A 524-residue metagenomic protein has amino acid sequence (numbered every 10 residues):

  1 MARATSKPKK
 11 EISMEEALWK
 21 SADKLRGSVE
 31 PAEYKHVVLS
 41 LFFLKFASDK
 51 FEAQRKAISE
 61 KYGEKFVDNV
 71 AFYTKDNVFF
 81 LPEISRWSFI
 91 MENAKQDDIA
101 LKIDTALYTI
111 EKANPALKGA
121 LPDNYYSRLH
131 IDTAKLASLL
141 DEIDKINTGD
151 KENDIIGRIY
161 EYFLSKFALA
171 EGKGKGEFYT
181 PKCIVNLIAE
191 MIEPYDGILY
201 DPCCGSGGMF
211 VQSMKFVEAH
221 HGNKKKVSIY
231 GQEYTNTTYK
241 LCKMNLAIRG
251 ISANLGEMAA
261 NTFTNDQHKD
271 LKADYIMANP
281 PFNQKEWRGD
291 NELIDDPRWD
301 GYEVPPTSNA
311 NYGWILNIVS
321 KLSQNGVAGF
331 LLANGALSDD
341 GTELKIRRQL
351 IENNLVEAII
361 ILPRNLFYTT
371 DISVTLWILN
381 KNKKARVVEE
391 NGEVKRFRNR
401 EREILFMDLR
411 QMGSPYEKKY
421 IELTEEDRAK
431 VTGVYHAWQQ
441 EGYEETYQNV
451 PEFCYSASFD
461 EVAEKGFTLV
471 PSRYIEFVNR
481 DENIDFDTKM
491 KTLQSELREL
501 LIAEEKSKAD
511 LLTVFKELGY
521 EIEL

Functional and structural regions predicted by a protein language model:
M1-Y195, N254-Q267, I361-R364, N382 (+3 more regions): Non-catalytic, mostly N-terminal accessory regions of nucleic-acid modification and defense proteins
A17, K24, E33-F46, Y239 (+2 more regions): Conserved Class I SAM-dependent methyltransferase catalytic core
S28, W287-N309, N334-T342, P363-T369 (+2 more regions): Short, contiguous acidic/charged loop-to-helix segments that flank catalytic cores in large enzymes
L129, G149, C203, G231-T235 (+6 more regions): Hydrophobic alpha-helical scaffolding
G174-A278, N283-L293, R298-Y302, A333-N334 (+2 more regions): Conserved S-adenosyl-L-methionine
K272-A273, N309-N311, N325-L331, V356-E357 (+6 more regions): Active-site lining segments that contact anionic ligands and/or coordinate catalytic metals
N283-V304, N311, L344, Q349-E352 (+4 more regions): Accessory, often C-terminal, charged low-complexity segments
K285-G289, G329-F330, D339-E343, I359 (+4 more regions): Extended hydrophobic-aromatic, low-complexity segments
